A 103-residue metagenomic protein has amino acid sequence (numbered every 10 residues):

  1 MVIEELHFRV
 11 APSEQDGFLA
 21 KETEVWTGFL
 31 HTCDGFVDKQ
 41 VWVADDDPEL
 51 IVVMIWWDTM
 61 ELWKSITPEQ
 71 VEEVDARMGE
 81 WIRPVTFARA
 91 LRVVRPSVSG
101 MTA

Functional and structural regions predicted by a protein language model:
M1-V2, F18, D34-G35: Short, flexible segments with low predicted structural confidence
V2, Q40-L50, D75-A103: Glycine-rich beta-strand-turn "strand-cap" elements at beta-sheet edges
V2-R9, Q40-E69: Short, well-ordered beta-strand segments in beta-rich or mixed alpha/beta enzyme and ligand-binding folds
R9-E22: Short, surface-exposed ligand-recognition loops at beta-strand->loop->(often short) alpha-helix junctions that present
A11-S13, D58-M60, V93-P96: Generic structural motif
S13, V37-D38: Intrinsically disordered, low-complexity regions enriched for glutamine and histidine
Q15-D16, T27-L30, V41-V43: Intrinsically disordered, low-complexity segments enriched in polar/charged residues with Gly/Pro, especially when
V25-F36, W56-A90: An amphipathic, aromatic/His-enriched active-site/gating alpha helix that lines ligand/cofactor pockets
